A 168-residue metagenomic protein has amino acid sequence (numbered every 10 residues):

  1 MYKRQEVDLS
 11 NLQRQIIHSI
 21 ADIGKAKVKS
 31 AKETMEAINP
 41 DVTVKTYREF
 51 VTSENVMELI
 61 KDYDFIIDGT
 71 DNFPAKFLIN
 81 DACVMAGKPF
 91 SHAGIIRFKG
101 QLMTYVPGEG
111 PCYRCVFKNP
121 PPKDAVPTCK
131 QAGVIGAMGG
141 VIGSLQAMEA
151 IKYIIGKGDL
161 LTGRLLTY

Functional and structural regions predicted by a protein language model:
K3-Y168: Adenine nucleotide-associated cytosolic modules
